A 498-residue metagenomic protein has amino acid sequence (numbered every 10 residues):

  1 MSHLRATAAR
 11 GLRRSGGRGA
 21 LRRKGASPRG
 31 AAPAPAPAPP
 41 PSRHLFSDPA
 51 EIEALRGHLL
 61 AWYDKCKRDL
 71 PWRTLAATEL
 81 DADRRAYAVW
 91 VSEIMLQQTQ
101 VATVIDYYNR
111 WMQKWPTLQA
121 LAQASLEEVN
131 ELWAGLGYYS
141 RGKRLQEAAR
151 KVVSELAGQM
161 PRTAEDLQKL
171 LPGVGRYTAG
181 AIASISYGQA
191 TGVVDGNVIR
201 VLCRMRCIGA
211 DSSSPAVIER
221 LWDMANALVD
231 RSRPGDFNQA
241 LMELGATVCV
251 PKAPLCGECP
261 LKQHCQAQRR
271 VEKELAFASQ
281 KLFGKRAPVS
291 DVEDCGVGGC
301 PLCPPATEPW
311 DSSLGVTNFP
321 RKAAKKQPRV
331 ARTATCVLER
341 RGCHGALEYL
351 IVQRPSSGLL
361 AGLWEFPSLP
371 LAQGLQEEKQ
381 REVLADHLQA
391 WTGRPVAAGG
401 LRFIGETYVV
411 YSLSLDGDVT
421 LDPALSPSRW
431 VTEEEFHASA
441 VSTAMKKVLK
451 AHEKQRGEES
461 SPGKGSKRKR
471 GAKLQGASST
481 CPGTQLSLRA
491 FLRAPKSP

Functional and structural regions predicted by a protein language model:
M1-A82, E243-P498: Intrinsically disordered, low-complexity, charged terminal extensions of DNA damage-control enzymes
P49, G57, D64-F283, R394-P395: Catalytic cores of DNA base-excision repair glycosylases
